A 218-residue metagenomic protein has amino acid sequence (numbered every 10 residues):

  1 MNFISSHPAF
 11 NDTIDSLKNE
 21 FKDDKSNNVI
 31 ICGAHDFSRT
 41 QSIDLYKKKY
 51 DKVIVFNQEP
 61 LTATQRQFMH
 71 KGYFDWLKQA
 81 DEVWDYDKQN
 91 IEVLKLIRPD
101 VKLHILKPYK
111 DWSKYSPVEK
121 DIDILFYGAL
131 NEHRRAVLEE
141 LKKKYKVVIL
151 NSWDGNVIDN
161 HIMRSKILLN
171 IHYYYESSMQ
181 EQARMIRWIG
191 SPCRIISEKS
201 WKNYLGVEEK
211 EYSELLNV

Functional and structural regions predicted by a protein language model:
M1-S26, I31-K48, I54-E214: Nucleotide-sugar donor-binding catalytic core of glycosyltransferases
